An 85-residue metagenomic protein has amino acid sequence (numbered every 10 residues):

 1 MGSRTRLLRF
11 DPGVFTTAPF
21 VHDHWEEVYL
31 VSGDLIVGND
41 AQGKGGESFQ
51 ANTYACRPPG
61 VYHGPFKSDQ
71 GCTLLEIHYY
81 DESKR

Functional and structural regions predicted by a protein language model:
M1-H22, I36, G43-F49, C56-V61: Conserved short histidine dyad/triad with adjacent acidic residue
F15, E26, G45, P65 (+1 more regions): A short local loop/turn or secondary-structure capping micro-motif enriched for an aromatic residue
F20, D40-Q42, S68, I77: Surface loops and adjacent helix of pleckstrin homology
E27, T53-Y54, T73: Residue-level marker of beta-strand positions
L30: Conserved catalytic Walker-motif region of ABC-type ATPase nucleotide-binding domains
S48, P59-K84: Ligand-binding loop in jelly-roll beta-barrel domains
